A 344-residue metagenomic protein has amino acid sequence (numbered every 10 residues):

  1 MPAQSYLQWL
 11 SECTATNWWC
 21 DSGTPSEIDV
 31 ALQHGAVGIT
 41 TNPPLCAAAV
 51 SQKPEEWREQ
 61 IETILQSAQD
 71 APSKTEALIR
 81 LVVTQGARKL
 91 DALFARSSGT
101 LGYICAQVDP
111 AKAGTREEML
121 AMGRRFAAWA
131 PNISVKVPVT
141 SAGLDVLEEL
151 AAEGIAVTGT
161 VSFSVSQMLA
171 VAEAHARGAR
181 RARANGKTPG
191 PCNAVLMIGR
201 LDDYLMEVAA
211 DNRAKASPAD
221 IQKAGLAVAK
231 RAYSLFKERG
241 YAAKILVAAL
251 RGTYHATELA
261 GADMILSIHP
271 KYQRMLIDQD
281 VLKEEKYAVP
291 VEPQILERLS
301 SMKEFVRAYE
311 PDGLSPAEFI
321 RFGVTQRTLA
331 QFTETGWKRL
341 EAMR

Functional and structural regions predicted by a protein language model:
M1-S26: N- or domain-start disorder-to-order transition segments that initiate the globular core
T16-S22, V37-T41, A77, G102-V108 (+5 more regions): Hydrophobic faces of well-ordered beta-strands that scaffold small-molecule active sites in alpha/beta enzyme cores
I28, R80-D91, L120-R124, L147 (+5 more regions): Generic structural signal for well-ordered alpha-helices, preferentially at hydrophobic/aromatic core positions
A36, L45-A48, K53-A142, V146-L147: Active-site beta->alpha loop and helix N-cap motifs at the rims of alpha/beta catalytic domains
P54-A77, G154-T158, M206-Q222: Glycine-rich tight-turn/loop motif centered on a GG-T
Q85-G99, R231-A243, R339: A structural motif corresponding to the C-terminal end of an alpha-helix and its immediate exit/capping segment
A156-E285: Catalytic alpha/beta core domains of metabolic enzymes, predominantly
K283-R344: C-terminal extensions of enzymes
